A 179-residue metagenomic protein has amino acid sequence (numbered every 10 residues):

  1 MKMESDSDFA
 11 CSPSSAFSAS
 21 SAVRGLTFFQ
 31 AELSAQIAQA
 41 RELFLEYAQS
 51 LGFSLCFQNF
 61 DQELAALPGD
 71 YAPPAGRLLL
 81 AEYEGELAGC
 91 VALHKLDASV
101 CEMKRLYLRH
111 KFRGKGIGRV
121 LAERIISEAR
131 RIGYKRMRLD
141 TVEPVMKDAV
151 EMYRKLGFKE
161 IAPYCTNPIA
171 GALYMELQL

Functional and structural regions predicted by a protein language model:
M1-A38, E42, L179: Conserved N-terminal entry element of GNAT/NAT acetyltransferase domains
F28-K104, R109-K111, A122-R124, E128 (+2 more regions): Acetyl-CoA-dependent GNAT
G85, G116-G118, G133: Conserved G/P- and acidic residue-centered "switch" motifs that form tight phosphate/ATP-binding loops in soluble
R109-K115, P144: Active-site acidic-Proline motif in GNAT/NAT acetyltransferases
V120, R124, K147-D148: Alpha-helical macromolecular-interaction surfaces
A129-T141: Conserved GNAT acetyl-CoA-binding A-motif
L139-A149, T166-A170: Conserved beta-strand-loop-alpha-helix junction that forms the acyl-donor binding cleft
M152-Y153, F158: Conserved active-site tyrosine of GNAT-family acetyltransferases
